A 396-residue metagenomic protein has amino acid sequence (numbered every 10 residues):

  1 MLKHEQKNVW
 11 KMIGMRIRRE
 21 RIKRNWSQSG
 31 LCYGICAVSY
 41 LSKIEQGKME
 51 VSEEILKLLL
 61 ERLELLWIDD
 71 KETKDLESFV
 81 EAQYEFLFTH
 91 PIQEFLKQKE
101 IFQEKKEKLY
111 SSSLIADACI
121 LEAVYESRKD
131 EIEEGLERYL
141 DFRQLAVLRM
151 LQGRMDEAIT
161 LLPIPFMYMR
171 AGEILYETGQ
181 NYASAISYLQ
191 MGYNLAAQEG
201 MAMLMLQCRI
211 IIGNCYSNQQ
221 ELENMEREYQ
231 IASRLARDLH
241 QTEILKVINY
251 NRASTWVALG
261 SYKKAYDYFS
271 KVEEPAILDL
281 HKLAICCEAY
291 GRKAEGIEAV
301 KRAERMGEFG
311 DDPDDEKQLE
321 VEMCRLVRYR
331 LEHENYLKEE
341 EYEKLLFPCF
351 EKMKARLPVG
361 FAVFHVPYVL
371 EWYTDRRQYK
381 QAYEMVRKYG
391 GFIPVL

Functional and structural regions predicted by a protein language model:
M1-K23: A short, Lys/Arg-rich alpha-helix, primarily the initiator
R24-K43: Short alpha-helical DNA-recognition segment
S52-D70: DNA major-groove recognition helix of helix-turn-helix/homeodomain DNA-binding modules
F86, C119, E126, R149 (+9 more regions): Residue at a conserved register position within TPR or TPR-like alpha-solenoid repeats
T89, E122, K129, Q152 (+9 more regions): Structural motif corresponding to the intra-repeat A-B loop/turn of tetratricopeptide repeats
K99-E107, L136, E157-I159, Q190-M201 (+5 more regions): Amphipathic alpha-helical segments of tetratricopeptide repeats
D117, L140, V147, F166 (+6 more regions): Residue register of alpha-helical TPR repeats
